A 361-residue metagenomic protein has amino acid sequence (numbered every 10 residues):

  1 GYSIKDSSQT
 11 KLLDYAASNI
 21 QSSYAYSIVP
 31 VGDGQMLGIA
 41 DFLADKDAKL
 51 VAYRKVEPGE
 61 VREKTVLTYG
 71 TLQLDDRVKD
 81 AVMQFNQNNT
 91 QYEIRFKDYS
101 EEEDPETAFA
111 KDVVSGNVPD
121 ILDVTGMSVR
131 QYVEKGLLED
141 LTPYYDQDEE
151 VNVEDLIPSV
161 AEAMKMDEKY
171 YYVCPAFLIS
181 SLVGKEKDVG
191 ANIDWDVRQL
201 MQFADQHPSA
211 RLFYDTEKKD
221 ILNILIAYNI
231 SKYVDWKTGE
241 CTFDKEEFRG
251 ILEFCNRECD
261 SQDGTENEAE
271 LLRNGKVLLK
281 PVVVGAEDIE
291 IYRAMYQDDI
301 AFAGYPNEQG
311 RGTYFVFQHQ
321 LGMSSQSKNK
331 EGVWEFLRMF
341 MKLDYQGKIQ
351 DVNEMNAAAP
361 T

Functional and structural regions predicted by a protein language model:
D6-M36, D41-A48, Y53-V61, H319-T361: Mature extracytoplasmic/periplasmic domains
A52-T68, D205-P208: Immediate post-signal peptide segment of exported/extracytoplasmic ligand-binding proteins
V66-V129: Early extracytoplasmic/lumenal segment of secretory-pathway proteins
V113-L122, A210, R273-V284: Alpha-to-beta junction loops
M127-S181, R198, D299-P306: Hinge/lid segment of periplasmic solute-binding proteins
T142-D155, L212, S231-I251, G304-Y314: Short, solvent-exposed loop/beta-turn-alpha elements that line the ligand-binding surface or hinge of extracytoplasmic
M164-E266, S325-E331: Helix-loop-helix "hinge/cap" segment bordering the ligand-binding cleft or interdomain interface
R257-E335, G347: Extracytoplasmic/periplasmic substrate-binding proteins
